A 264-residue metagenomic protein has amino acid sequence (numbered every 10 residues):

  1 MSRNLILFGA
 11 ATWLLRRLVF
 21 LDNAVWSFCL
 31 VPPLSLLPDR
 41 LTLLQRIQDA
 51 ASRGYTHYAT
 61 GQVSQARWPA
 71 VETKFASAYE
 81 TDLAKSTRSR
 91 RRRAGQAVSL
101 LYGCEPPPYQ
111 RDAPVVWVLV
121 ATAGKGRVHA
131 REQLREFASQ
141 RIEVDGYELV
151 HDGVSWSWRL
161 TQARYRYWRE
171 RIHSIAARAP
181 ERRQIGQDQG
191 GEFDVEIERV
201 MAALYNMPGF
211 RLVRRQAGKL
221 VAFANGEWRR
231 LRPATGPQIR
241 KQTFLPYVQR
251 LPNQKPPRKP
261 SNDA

Functional and structural regions predicted by a protein language model:
M1-A264: Non-catalytic terminal/accessory segments
